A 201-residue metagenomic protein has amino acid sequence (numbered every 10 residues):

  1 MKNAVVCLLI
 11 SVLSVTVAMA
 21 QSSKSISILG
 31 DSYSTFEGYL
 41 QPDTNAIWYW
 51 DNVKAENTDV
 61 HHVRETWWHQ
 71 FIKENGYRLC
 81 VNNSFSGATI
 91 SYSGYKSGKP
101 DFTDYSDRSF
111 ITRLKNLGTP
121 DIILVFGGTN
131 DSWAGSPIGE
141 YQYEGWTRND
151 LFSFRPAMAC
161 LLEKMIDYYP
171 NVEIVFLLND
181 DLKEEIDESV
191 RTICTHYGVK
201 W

Functional and structural regions predicted by a protein language model:
M1-V5: Positively charged n-region of N-terminal signal peptides that target proteins for export
C7-T16: Bacterial N-terminal signal peptides
A18-A20: Boundary at the C-terminal end of the N-terminal hydrophobic targeting segment
S23-S25: Residues that mark the start of a beta-strand
L29-G30, L177: Short hydrophobic segments within beta-strands
Y33-T35: Short active-site segment of divalent metal-dependent hydrolases/proteases that encodes the spacing between
Y39-G139, E184: Conserved SGNH/GDSL esterase-like catalytic core that processes O-acyl groups on lipids and polysaccharides
D101-W201: Alpha-helical cap/lid subdomain in secreted, periplasmic, or secretory-pathway luminal O-acyl-processing enzymes
